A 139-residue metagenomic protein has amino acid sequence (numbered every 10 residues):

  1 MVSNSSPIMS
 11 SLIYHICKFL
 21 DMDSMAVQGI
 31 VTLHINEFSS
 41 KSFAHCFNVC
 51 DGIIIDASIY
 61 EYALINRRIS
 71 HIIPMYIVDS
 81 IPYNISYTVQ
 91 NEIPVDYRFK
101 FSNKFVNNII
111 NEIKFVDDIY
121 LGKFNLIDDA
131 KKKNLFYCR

Functional and structural regions predicted by a protein language model:
M1-R139: A structural boundary/capping signal
